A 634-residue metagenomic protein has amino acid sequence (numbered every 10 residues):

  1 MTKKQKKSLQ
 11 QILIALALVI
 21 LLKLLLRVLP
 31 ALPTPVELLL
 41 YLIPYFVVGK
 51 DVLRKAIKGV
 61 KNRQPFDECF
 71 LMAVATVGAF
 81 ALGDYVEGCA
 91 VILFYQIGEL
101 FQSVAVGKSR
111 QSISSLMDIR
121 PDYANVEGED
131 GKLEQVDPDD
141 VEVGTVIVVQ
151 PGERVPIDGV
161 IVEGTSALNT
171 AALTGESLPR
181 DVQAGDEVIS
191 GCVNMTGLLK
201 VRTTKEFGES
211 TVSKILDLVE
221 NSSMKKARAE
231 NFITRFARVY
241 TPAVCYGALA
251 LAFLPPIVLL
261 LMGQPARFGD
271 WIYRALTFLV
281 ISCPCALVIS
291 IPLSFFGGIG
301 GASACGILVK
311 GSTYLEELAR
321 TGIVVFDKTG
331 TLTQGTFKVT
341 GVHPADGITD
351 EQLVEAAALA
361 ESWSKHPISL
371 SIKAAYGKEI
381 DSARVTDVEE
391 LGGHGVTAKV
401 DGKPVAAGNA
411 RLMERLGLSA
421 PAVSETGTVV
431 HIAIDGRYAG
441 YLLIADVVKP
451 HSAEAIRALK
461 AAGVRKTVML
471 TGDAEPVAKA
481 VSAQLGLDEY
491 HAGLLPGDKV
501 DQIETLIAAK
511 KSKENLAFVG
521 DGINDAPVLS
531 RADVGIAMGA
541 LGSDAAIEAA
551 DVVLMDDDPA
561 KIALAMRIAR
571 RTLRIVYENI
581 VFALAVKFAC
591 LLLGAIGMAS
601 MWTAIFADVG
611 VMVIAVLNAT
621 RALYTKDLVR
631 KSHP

Functional and structural regions predicted by a protein language model:
L13-A17, N231-M262, A275-F295, Y577-F606: Bilayer-spanning, highly hydrophobic alpha-helical transmembrane segments
K23, L40-E127, E142-I147, R154 (+5 more regions): Actuator/coupling domain of P-type ATPases
V28-T34, F80-G88, A595-T603: Transmembrane helix interruption/hinge and helix-loop junction motifs
I57-P65, F101-S114, L293-S312, T620-P634: Juxtamembrane helix-loop transition segments at the membrane interface in multi-pass membrane proteins
C69, A73, L173, Y273 (+2 more regions): Conserved catalytic phosphorylation-site environment of P-type ATPases
G247, K510-K513, A550, M555-P634: Membrane-embedded transport module
V339, H343-K466, E475, L487-I503: P-type ATPase nucleotide-binding
G402, T428, I434-E578, H633-P634: Conserved ATP-binding TGD loop and adjacent catalytic N/P-domain core of P-type ATPases
